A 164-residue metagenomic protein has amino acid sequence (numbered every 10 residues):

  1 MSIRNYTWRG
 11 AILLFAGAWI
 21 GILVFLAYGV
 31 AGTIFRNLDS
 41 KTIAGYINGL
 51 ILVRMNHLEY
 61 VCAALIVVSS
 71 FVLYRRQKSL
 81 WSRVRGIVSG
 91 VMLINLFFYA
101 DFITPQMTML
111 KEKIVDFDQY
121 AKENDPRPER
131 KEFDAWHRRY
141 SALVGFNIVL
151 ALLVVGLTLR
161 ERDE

Functional and structural regions predicted by a protein language model:
I3-I66, S70-R76, W81-R83, T108-D116 (+2 more regions): Interfacial loop at the N-terminal end of multi-pass membrane proteins
G17-G21, V88-M107: Hydrophobic alpha-helical membrane-insertion segments
Y28, F97, D101, L152-G156: Membrane-embedded alpha-helical segments of multi-pass transporters/permeases
L38, V72, Y99-F102, L157-R160: Helix-loop junctions at the membrane-solvent interface of multi-pass transporters, primarily the C-terminal
A64-V68, A142-E161: Selective detector of the "anchor" transmembrane alpha-helix that sits immediately C-terminal
Y74-V91, L157-E164: Cytoplasmic juxtamembrane regions at transmembrane-helix boundaries
R85-I94, K131, A135: Alpha-helical membrane-spanning segments of integral membrane proteins, especially the hydrophobic core of TM bundles
A135-L143: Individual transmembrane alpha-helix segments
